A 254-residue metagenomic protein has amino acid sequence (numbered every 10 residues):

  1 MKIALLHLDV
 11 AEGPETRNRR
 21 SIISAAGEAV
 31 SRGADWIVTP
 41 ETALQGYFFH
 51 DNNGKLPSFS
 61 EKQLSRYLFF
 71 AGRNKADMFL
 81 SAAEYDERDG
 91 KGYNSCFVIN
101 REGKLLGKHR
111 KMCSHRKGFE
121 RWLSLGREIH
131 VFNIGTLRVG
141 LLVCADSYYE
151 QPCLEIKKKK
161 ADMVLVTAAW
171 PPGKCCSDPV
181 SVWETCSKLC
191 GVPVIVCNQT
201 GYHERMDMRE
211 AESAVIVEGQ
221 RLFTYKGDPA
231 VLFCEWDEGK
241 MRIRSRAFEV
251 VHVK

Functional and structural regions predicted by a protein language model:
M1-E12, V38, S95, K108 (+2 more regions): Active-site-proximal beta-strand elements of phosphoester/diester hydrolases
L6, H109, F132, C197 (+2 more regions): Hydrophobic residues at beta-strand termini and immediately following loops that shape nucleotide-binding pockets
H7-A25: N-terminal phosphate-binding loop and adjacent alpha-helix
L8, A83-Y85, K111-M112, C144 (+1 more regions): Active-site beta-loop-alpha junctions enriched in small/polar residues
E15, S24-R101, P172-P193: Cys-nucleophile CN-hydrolase/nitrilase-fold catalytic domain and related Cys-dependent amidase chemistry that acts on
K62-F79, Y148-L232: CN hydrolase (nitrilase-like) catalytic-core segments centered on the catalytic cysteine and neighboring Lys/Glu
L80-A82, S95-V98, H130, E212-V215 (+1 more regions): Short beta-strand scaffold segments in enzyme catalytic cores
R88-K159, P172-T185, E238-K254: Active-site catalytic loop in hydrolytic enzyme cores
